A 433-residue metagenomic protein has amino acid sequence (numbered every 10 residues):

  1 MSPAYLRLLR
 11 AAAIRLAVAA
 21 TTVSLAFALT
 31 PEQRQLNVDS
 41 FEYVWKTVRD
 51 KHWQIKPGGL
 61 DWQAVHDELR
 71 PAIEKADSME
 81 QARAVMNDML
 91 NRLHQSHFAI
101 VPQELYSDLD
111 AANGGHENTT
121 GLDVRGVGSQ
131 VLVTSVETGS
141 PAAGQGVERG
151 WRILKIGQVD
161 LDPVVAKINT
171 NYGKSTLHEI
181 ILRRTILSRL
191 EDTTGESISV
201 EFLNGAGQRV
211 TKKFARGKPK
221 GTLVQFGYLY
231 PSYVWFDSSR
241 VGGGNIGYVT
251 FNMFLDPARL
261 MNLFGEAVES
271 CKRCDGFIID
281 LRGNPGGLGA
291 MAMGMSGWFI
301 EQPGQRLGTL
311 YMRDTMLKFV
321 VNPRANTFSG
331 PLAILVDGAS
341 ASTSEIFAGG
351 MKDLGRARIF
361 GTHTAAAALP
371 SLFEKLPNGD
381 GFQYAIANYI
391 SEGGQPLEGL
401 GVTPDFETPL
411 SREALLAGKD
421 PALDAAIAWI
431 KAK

Functional and structural regions predicted by a protein language model:
S2-A17: Bacterial N-terminal signal peptides that target proteins for export
E32-G58: Mature N-terminal segment immediately following signal peptide/propeptide cleavage in secreted/periplasmic
V44, M89, L122, A142 (+8 more regions): Terminal peptide-recognition signature
K56-S129, T193-S199, L203-F236: Extended, small/polar residue-biased N-terminal targeting/export presequences and adjacent propeptide/linker tracts
K75, R149-S199, G265, M291 (+1 more regions): PDZ domains, with a preference for the canonical peptide-binding region formed by the helix
N113-P163, D256-P257, A387-N388: PDZ/PDZ-like domain segments forming the peptide/carboxylate-binding groove, activating on the N-terminal beta-strands
A142-L177, I278-D280, L354, I359 (+2 more regions): Conserved PDZ fold ligand-binding element
D192-P377, N388, L415, W429-K433: Cleft-lining beta-strand/loop regions that shape enzyme active-site pockets
